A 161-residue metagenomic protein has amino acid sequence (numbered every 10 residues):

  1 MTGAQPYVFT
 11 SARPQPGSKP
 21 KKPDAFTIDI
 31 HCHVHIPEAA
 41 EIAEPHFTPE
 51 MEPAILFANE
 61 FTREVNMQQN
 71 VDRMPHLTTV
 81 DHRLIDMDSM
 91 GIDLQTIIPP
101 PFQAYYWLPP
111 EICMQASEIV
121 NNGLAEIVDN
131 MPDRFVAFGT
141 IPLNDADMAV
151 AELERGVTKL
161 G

Functional and structural regions predicted by a protein language model:
M1-G161: Helix-coil boundary/capping segments in enzymes
